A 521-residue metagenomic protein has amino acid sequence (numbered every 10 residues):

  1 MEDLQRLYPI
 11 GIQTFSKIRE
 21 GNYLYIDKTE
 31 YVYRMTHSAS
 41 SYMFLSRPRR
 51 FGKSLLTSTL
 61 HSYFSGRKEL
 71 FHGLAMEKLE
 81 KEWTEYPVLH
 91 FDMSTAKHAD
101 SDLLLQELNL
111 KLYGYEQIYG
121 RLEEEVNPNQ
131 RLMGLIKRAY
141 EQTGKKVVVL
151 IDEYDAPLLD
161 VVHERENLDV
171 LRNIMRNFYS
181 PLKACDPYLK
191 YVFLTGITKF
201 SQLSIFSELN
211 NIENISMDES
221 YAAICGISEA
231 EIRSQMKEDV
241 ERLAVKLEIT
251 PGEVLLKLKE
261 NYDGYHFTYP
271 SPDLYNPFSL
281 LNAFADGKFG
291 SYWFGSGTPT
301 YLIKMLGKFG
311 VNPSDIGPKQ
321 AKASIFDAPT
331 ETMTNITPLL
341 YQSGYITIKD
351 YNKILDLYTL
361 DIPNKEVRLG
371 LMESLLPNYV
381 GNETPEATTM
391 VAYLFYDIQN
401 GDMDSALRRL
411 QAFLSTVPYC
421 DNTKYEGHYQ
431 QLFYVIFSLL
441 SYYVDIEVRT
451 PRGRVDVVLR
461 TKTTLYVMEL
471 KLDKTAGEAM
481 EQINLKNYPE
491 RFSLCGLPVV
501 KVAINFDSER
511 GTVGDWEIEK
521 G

Functional and structural regions predicted by a protein language model:
M1-Y425, L440: Phosphate-binding site recognition
A139-T143, Y434-K462: Active-site metal-binding core of divalent-cation-utilizing nuclease and nuclease-like domains
V148, T464-Y466, V500: Structural motif
D169-N173, L472-P489: Mg2+/Mn2+-dependent nuclease catalytic core
F178-C185, P338-I346, Y434-S438, Q482-V502: Metal-dependent nuclease catalytic cores in nucleic-acid-processing enzymes, especially RNase H-like/related
F433, V457-L472, K486: Conserved catalytic cores of phosphodiester-cleaving nucleases, focusing on short active-site segments
R491, L497-G521: Domain-level recognition of nuclease-like catalytic cores that cleave nucleotide substrates
